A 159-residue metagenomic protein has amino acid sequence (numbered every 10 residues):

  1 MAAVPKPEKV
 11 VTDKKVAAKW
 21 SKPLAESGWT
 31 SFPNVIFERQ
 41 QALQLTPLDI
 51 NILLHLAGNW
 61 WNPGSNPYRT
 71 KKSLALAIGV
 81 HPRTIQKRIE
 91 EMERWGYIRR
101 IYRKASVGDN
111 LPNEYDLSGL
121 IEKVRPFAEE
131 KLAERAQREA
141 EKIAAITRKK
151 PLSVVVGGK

Functional and structural regions predicted by a protein language model:
M1-A77, R83: Short recognition helix of helix-turn-helix/winged-helix DNA-binding domains
M1-V4, G79, E93, V156-K159: Short intrinsically disordered terminal tails
K6-K9, K142, K149-K150: Polybasic, lysine/arginine-rich low-complexity segments
A17, E122, A144, V155-G157: Intrinsically disordered, low-complexity segments enriched in small/polar and acidic residues
N51, E114-D116, P151-G157: Generic structural signal for residues positioned in beta-strands
K71, I89, V155-K159: Append "and, occasionally, other polyanion-binding protein interfaces
R83-I146: Winged-helix/helix-turn-helix nucleic-acid-interaction surface
F127, I146, L152-G158: Short hydrophobic short-linear motifs embedded in intrinsically disordered terminal tails or helical linkers
